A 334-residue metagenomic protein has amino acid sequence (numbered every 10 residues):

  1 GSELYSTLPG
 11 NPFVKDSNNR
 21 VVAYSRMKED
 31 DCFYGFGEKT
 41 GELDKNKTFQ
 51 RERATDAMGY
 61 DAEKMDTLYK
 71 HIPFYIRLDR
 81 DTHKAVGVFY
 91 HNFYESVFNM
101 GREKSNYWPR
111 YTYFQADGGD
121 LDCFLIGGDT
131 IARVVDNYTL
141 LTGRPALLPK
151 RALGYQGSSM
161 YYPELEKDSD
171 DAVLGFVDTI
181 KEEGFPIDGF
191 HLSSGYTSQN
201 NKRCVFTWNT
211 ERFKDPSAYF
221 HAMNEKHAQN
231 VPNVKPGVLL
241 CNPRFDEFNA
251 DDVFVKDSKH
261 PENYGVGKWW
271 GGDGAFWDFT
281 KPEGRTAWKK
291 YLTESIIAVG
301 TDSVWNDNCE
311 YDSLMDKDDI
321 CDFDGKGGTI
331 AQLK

Functional and structural regions predicted by a protein language model:
G1-A152, S158-Y161, S169-D171, V177-T179: Catalytic and substrate-binding clefts that recognize carbohydrates or anionic sugar/phosphate headgroups
Y24, P186-K334: Aromatic- and carboxylate-enriched substrate-binding clefts and catalytic-loop regions of carbohydrate-active enzymes
T67, I131, E166, D170-V173 (+3 more regions): Solvent-exposed, acidic/flexible segments
K70-I72, K84-V86, T112, G119-D122 (+7 more regions): Structural beta-strand/beta-sheet cores of well-ordered domains, especially the beta-sheet scaffolds that support
F98-M100, E164-K167, N200-N201, C241-R244: Short, solvent-exposed polar/charged micro-motifs at secondary-structure junctions
R144-L147, E183, S295-A298: Surface-exposed acidic, glycine-flexible loop patches that form ligand/cofactor-binding and adhesion interfaces
Y155-D171, G274-A287: Active-site mouth loops of central-metabolism enzymes
E166-E183, G284-E294: Short, acidic/polar
